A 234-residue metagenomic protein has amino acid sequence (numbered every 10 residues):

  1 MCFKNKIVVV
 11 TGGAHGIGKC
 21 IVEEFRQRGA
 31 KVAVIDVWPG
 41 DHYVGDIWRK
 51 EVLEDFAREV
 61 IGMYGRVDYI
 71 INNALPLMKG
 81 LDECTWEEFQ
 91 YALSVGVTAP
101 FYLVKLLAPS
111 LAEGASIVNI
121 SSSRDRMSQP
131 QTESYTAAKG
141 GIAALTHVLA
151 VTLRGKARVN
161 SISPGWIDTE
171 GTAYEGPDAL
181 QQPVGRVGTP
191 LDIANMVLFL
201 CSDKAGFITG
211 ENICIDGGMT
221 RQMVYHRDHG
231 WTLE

Functional and structural regions predicted by a protein language model:
C2-V32: Canonical Rossmann dinucleotide-binding motif of NAD(H)/NADP(H)-dependent dehydrogenases/reductases, specifically
N73-M78, G218: Conserved NAD(P)H cofactor-binding loop of Rossmann-fold oxidoreductase domains
G80-L93, D178: Substrate-binding pocket helix/loop in short-chain dehydrogenase/reductase
V104, A138, T146: Active-site helix of classical SDR
P109, A150-G155, G206: Alpha-helical segment proximal to the catalytic Tyr-Lys
S161, G176-I208, I215-G217: C-terminal helical subdomain
T209-E234: Short C-terminal tail/terminal secondary-structure segment of NAD(P)H-dependent dehydrogenase/reductase domains
